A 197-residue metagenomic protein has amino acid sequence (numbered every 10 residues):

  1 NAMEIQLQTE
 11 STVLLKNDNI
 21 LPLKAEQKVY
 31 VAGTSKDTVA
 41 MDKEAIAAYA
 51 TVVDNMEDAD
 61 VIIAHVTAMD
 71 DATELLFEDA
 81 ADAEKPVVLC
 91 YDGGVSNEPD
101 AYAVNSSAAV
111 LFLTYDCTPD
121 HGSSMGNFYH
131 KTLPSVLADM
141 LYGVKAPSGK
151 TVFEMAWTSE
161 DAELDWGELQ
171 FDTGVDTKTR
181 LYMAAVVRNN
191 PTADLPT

Functional and structural regions predicted by a protein language model:
A2-T197: C-terminal non-catalytic regions of proteins with extracellular/luminal or membrane-system context
